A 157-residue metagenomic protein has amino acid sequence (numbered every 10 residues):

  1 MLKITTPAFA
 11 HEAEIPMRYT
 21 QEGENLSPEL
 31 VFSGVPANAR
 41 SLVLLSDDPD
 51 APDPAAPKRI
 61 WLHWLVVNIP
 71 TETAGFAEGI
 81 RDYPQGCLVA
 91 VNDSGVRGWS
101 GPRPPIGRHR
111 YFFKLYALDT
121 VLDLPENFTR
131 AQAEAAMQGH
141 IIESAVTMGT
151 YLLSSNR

Functional and structural regions predicted by a protein language model:
M1-R157: N-terminus-centered regions that define maturation/targeting leaders and the start of the first functional domain
